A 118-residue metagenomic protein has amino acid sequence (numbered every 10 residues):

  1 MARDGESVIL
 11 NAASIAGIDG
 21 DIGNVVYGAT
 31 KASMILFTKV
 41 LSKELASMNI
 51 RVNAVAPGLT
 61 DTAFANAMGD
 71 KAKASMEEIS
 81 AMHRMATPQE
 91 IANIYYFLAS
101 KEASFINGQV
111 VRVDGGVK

Functional and structural regions predicted by a protein language model:
M1-G5: A short helix-coil junction within the Rossmann-fold of NAD(P)-dependent oxidoreductases
L10, V52-V55, A65, G108 (+1 more regions): Hydrophobic structural elements of the Rossmann-like NAD(P)H-binding subdomain that define the short-chain
S14: Residue(s) in the substrate-gating loop at a strand-loop-helix junction that position the organic substrate next
I18, A56-A67: Short, flexible catalytic-loop segment of classical short-chain dehydrogenase/reductase
G20-N24, A46: Active-site "substrate specificity/gating" loop of NAD(P)-dependent dehydrogenases, especially the short-chain
T30, T38: Active-site helix of classical SDR
K43-S47, S104: Alpha-helical segment proximal to the catalytic Tyr-Lys
A54, M76-E102, I106, V113-G115: C-terminal helical subdomain
